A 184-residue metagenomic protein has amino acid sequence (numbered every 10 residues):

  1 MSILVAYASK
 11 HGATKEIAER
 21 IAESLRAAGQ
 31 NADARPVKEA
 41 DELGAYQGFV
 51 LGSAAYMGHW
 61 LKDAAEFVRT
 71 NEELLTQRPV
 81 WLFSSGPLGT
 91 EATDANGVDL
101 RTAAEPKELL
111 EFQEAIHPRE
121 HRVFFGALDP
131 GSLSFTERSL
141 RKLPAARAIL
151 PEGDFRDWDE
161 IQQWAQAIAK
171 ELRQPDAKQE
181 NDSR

Functional and structural regions predicted by a protein language model:
S2-A28: N-terminal beta1-alpha1 ligand-phosphate binding loop
A8-S9, S53-A54, S85: Glycine-rich His-Gly loop
E16, S24-A28, D33, A45 (+1 more regions): FMN-binding flavodoxin-like domain, especially the glycine-rich phosphate-binding loop
V37-E39: Conserved SAM/SAH-binding loop
